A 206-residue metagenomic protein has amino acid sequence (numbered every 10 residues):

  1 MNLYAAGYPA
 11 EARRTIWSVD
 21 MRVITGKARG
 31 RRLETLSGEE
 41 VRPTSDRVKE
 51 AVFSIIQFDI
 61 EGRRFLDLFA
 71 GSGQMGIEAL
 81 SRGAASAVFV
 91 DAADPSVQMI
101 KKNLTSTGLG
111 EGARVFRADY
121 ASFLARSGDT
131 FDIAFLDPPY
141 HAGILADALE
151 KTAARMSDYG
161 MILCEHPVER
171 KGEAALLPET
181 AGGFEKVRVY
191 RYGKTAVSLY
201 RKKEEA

Functional and structural regions predicted by a protein language model:
N2-A206: Class I S-adenosyl-L-methionine-dependent methyltransferase catalytic core
